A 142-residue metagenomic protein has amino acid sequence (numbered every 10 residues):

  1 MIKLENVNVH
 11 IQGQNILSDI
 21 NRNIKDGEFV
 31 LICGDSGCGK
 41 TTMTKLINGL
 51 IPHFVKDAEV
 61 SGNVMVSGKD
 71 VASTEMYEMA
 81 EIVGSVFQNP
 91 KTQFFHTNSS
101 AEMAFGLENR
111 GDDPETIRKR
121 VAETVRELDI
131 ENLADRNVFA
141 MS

Functional and structural regions predicted by a protein language model:
I2, L17-D19, I24: Conserved structural motif at the start of ABC-family nucleotide-binding domains
H10, S61-E78, D113-P114: ABC ATPase NBD Q-loop/coupling interface
V30, T41-V55: Short, conserved post-Walker A segment of ABC-type ATPase nucleotide-binding domains
C33-S36: The feature captures the beta-strand-to-loop junction immediately N-terminal to the Walker
N48, G84, K91, T97-E108 (+3 more regions): Short helical segment in ABC ATPase nucleotide-binding domains corresponding to the A-loop/adjacent helical element
P52-H53, T74, A104-E115, E127: ABC-type ATPase nucleotide-binding domains, specifically the catalytic core motifs of the NBD
G68, E115-L133: Conserved ABC ATPase "signature" region
N137-S142: Conserved ABC ATPase signature
